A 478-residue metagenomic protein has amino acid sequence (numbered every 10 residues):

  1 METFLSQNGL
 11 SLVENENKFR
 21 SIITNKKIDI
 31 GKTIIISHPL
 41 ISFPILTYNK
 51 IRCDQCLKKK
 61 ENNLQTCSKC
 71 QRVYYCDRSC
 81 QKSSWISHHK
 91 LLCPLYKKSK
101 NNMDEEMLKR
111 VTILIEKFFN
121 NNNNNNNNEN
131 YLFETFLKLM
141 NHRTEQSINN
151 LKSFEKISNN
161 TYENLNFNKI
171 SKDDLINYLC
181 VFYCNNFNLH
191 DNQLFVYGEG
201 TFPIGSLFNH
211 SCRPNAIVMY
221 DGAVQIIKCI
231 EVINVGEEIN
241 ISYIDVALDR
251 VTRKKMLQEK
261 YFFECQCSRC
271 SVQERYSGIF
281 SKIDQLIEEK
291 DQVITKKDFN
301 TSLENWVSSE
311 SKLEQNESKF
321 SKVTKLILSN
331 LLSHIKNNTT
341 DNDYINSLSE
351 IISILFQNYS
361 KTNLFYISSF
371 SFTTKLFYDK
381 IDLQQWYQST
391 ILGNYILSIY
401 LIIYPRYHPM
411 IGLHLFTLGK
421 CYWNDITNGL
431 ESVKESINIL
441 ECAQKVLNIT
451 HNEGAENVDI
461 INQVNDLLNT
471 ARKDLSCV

Functional and structural regions predicted by a protein language model:
M1-V478: Short alpha-helical interaction motifs and adjacent low-complexity tails used for partner binding in regulatory proteins
